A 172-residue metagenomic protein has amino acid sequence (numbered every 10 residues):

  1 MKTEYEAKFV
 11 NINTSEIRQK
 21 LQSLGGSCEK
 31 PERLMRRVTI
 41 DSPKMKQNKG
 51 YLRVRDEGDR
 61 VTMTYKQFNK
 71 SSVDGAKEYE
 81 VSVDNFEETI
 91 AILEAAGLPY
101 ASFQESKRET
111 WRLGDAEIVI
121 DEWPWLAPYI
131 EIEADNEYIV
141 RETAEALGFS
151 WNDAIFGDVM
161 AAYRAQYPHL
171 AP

Functional and structural regions predicted by a protein language model:
M1-E117, F149-P172: N-terminal strand-loop-strand beta-hairpin
D121-W125: A contiguous pocket-lining binding segment that forms or flanks enzyme active sites
